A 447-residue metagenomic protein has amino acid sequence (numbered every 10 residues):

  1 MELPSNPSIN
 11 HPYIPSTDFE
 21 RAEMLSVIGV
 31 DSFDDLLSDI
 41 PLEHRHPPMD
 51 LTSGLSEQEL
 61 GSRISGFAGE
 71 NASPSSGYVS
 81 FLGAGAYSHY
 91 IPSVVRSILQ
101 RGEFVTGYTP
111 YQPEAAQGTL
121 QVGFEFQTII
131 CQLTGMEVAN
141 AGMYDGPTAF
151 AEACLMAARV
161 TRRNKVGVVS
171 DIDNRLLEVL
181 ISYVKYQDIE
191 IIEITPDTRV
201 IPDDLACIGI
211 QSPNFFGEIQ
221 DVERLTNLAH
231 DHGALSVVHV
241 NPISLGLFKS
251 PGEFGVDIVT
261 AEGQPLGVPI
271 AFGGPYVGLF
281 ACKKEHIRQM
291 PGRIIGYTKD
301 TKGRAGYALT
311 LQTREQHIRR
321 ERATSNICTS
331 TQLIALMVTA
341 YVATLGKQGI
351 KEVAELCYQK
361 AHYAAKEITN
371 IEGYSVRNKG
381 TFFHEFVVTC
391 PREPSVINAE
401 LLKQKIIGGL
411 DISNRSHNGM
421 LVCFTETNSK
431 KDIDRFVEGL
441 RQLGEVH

Functional and structural regions predicted by a protein language model:
M1-E20, M24: Charged, compositionally biased N-terminal leader segments and the immediate start of the first structured element
S16, S38-E125: N-terminal entrance/gating region of PLP-dependent enzymes' catalytic architecture
D31-H44, V256-A261: TRNA-binding/sensing appendages of the translation machinery
A86-F104, Y108-D204: PLP-dependent aspartate aminotransferase-fold enzymes
T134-V138, V160-V166, L228-A234, G349 (+1 more regions): Short, surface-exposed connector motifs at secondary-structure boundaries
T148-R304, G373, V388, S395-E400 (+3 more regions): Conserved PLP-enzyme active-site core in the AAT-like
L266-E372, V376-K379: Active-site C-terminal subdomain of aminotransferase-like
Q348-R435: Conserved C-terminal alpha-helix-loop-beta "cap" of PLP-dependent enzymes that closes/shapes the active-site mouth
